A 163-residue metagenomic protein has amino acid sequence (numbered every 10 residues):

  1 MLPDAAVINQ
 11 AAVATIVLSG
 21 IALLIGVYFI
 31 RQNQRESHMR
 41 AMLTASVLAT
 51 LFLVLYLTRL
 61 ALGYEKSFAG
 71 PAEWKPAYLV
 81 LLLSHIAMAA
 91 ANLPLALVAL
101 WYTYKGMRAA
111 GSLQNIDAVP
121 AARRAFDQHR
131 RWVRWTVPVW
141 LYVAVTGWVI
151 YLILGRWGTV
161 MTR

Functional and structural regions predicted by a protein language model:
M1-R163: Alpha-helical membrane insertion/targeting regions
